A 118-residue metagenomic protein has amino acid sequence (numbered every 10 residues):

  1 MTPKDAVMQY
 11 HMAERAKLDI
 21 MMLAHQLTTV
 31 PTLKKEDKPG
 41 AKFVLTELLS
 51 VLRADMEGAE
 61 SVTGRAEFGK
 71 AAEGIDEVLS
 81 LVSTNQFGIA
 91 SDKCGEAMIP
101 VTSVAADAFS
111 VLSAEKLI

Functional and structural regions predicted by a protein language model:
M1-I118: Long, charged/polar, soluble alpha-helical segments
